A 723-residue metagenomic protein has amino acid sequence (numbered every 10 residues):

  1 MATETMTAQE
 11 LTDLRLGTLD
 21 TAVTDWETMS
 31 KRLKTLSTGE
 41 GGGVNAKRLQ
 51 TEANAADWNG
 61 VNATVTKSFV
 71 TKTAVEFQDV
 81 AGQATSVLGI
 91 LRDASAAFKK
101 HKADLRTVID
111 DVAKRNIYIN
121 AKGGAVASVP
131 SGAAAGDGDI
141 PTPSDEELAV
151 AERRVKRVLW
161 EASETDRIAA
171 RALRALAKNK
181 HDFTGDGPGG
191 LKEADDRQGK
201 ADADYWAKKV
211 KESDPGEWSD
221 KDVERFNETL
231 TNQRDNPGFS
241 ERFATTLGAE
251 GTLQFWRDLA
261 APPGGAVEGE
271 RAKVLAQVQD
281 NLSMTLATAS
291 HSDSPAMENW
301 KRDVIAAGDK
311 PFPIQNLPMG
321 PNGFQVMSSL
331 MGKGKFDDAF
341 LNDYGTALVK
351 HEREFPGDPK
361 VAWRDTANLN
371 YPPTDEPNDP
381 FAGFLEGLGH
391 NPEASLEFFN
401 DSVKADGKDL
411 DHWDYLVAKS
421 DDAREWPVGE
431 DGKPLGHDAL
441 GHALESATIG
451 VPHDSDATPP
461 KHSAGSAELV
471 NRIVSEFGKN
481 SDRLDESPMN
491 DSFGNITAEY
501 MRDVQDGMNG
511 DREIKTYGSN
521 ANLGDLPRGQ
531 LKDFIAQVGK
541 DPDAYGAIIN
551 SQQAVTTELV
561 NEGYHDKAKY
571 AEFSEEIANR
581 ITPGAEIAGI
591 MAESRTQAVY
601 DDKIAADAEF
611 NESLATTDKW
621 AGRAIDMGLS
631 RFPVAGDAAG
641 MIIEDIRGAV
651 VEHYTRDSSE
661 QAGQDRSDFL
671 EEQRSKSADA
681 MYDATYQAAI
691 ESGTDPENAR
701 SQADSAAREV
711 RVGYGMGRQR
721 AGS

Functional and structural regions predicted by a protein language model:
M1-D182, G722-S723: N-terminal secretion-targeting helices of virulence/extracellular proteins, encompassing both classical Sec signal
D182, D186-Q719: Non-catalytic all-alpha helical scaffold/repeat segments
